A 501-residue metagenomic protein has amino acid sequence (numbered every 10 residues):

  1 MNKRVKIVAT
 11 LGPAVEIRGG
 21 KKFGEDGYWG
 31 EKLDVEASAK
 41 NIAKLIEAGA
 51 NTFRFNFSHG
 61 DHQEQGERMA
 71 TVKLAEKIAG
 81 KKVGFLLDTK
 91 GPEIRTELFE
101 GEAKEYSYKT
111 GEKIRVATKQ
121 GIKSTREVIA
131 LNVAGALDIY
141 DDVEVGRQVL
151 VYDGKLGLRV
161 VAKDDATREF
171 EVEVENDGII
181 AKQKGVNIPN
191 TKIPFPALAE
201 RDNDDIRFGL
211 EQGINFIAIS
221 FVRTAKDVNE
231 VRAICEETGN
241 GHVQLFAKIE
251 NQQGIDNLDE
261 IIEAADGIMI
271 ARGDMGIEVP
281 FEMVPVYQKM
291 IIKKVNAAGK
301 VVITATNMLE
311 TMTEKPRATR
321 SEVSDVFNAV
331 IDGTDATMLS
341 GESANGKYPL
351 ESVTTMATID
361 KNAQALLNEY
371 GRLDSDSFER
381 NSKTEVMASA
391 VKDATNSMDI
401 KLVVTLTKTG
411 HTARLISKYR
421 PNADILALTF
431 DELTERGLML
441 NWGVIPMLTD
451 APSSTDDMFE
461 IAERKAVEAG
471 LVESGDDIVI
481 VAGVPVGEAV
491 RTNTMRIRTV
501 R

Functional and structural regions predicted by a protein language model:
M1-R501: Non-catalytic helical/linker scaffolds that mediate oligomerization, partner binding, and domain coupling around large
